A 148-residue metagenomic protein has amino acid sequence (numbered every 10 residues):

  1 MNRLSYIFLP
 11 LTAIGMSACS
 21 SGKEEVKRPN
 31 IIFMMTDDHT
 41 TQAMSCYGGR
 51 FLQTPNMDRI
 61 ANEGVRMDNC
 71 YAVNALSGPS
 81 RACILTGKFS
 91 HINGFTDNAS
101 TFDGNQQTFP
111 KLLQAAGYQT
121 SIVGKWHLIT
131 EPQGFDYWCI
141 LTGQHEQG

Functional and structural regions predicted by a protein language model:
N2-F8, T12-G148: Formylglycine-dependent sulfatase
